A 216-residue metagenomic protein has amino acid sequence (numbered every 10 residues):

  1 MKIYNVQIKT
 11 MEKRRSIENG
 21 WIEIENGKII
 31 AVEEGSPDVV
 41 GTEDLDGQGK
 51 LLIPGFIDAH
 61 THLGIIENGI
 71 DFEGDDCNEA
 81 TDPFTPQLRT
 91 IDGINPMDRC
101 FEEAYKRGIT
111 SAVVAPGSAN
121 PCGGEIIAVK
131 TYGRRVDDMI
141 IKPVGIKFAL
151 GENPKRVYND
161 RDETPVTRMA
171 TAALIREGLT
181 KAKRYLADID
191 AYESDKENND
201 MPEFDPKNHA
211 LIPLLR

Functional and structural regions predicted by a protein language model:
M1-V39, K50-L52: N-terminal metal-binding scaffold of metallo-dependent hydrolase/deaminase domains
K2, G41-D46, G145: Conserved beta-strand scaffold positions in the cores of enzyme catalytic domains, especially in NTP/NDP-utilizing
G20-W21, E43, I127: Extracytoplasmic/periplasmic beta-strand context in beta-sandwich domains, especially the cupredoxin/COX2 CuA-binding
V39-V40, G108: Short, structured coil segments at secondary-structure junctions
V40, G74, P121-G123: Short secondary-structure boundary/hinge segments and terminal tails
K50-P116: Metal-associated gating/positioning segment near the N- to mid-region
Y105-R216: Polyanionic/metal-chelating signatures
